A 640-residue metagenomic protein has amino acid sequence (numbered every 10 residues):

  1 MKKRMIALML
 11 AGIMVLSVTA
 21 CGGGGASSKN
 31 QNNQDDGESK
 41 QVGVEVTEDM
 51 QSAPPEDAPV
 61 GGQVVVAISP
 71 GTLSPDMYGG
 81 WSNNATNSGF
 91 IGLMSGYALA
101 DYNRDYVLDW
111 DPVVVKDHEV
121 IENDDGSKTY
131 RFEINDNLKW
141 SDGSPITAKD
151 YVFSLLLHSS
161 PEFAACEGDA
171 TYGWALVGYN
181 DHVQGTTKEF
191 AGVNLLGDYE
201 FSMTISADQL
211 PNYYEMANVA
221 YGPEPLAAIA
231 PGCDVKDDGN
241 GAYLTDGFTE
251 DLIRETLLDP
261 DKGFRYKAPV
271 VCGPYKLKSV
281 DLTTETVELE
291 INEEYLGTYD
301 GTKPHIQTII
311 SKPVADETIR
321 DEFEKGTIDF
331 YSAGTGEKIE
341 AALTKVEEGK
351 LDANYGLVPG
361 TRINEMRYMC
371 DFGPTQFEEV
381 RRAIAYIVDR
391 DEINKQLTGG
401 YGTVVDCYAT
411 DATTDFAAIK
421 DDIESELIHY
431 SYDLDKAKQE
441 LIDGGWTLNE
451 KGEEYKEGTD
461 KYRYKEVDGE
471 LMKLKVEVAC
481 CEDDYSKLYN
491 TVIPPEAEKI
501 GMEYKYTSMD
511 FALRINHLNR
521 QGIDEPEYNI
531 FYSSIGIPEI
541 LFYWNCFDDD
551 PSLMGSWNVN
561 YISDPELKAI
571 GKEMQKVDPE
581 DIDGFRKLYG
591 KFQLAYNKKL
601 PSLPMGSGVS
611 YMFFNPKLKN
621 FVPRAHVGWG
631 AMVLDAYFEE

Functional and structural regions predicted by a protein language model:
V65-N123, V270: N-terminal lobe/hinge region of extracytoplasmic solute-binding protein
V66, G143, F323, I328 (+2 more regions): Periplasmic binding protein-like
N103-D105, V219-G301, T308, D435 (+2 more regions): Gly/Pro-rich hinge or "lid" segments in bacterial periplasmic/extracellular proteins
D117-A170, L196, S202, E322 (+2 more regions): Aromatic- and charge-enriched surface segment that lines or borders ligand/interaction sites
G168-L252: Surface-exposed binding/hinge segments that line and control ligand-binding clefts or catalytic entry sites
K262-Y266, E294-A342, E503-K505: Ligand-site clamp/hinge motif
E290, Q376-P494: Append "and occasionally in soluble cytosolic enzymes with long acidic Gly/Pro-rich linkers
I387-I423, Y485-P494, R520-E640: Detector for C-terminal structural segments
